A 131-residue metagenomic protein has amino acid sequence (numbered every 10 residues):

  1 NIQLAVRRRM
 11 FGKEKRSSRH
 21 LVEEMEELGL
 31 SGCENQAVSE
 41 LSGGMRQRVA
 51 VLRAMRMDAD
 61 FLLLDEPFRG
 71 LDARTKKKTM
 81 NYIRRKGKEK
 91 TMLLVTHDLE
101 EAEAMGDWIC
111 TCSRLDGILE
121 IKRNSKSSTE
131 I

Functional and structural regions predicted by a protein language model:
N1-M10: Q-loop/switch helix immediately C-terminal to the Walker
R16-C33: Conserved ABC ATPase "signature" region
A37-L41, M45: Conserved ABC ATPase signature
V51: Hydrophobic anchor residue at the start of the ABC signature
M57, K88: Conserved signature/switch motifs of ABC ATPase nucleotide-binding domains
L62-E66: Catalytic Walker B motif of ABC-type/P-loop ATPase nucleotide-binding domains
A73-R74: Helix N-cap at the start of a conserved alpha-helix in ABC-type nucleotide-binding domains
E89-T96: Conserved H-loop
